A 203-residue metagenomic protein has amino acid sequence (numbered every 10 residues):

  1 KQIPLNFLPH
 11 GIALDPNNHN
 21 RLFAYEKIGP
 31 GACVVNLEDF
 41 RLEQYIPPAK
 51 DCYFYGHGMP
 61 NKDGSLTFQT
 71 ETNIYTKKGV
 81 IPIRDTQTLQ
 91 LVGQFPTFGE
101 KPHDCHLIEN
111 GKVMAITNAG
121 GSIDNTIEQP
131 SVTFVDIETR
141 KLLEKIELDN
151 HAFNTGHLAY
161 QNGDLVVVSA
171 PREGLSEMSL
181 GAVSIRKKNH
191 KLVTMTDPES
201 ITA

Functional and structural regions predicted by a protein language model:
Q2-E71: Blade-loop segments of beta-propeller domains
Q2-F7, I46-D51, Q94-G99, K145-A152 (+1 more regions): Surface loop/turn motifs at the tips and blade-to-blade linkers of beta-strand repeat domains
F7-D15, C52-M59, G99-L107, H151-Y160 (+1 more regions): Repeated scaffold domains used in trafficking and secretory/extracellular systems, primarily beta-propellers
N18-N20, D63-S65, N110-K112, N162-L165: Short coil/turn segments that connect the beta-strands within blades of beta-propeller domains
A24, F68-Q69, I116-T117, V167-V168: Residue position within the beta-strands of beta-propeller blades
Y25-G29, N73-G79, I123-P130, E173-L180: Short, solvent-exposed loop/turn segments at conserved positions within beta-propeller repeat blades
E43-K62, F68-E109, G120-S122: Asp-box/WD-like beta-propeller blade repeats and closely related beta-sheet repeat scaffolds
G79-L89, E128-R140, S179-N189: Beta-propeller blade signature
